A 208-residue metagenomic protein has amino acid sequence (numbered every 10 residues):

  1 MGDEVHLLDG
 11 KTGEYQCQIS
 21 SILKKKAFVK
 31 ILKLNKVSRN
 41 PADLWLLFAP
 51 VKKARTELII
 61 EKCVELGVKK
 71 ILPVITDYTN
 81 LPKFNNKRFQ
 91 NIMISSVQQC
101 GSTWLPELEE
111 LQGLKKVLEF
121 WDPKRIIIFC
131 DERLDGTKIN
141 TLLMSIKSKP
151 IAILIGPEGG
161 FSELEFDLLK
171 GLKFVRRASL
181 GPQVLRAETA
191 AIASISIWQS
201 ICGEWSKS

Functional and structural regions predicted by a protein language model:
M1-K36: N-terminal positively charged helical leader segments and presequences
G10, P50-V51, L111, C130-R133 (+2 more regions): Fold-independent oxyanion-binding glycine-rich loops and adjacent beta-strand/coil segments at enzyme active sites
K36-F129: RNA substrate-binding interface of SAM-dependent RNA methyltransferases
F84, K138-N140, A187-A191: Short, charged, surface-exposed secondary-structure boundary motifs
Q112-L118, D135-T137, V184-L185: A short acidic, often aromatic-flanked loop/helix-cap motif at beta-alpha or helix-coil junctions that lines enzyme
K124-D167, F174-S179: Active-site/ligand-binding-proximal alpha/beta "capping" segment
E163-S208: Structured adenosyl-cofactor binding patch, chiefly the S-adenosyl-L-methionine
